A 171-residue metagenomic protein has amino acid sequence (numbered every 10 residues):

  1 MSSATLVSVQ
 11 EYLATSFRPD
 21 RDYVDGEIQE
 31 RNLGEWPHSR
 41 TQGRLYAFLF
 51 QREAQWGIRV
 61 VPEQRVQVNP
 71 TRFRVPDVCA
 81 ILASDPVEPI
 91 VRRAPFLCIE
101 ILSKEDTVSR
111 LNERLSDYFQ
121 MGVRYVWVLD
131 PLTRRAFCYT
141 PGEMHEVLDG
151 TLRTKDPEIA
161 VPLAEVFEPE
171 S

Functional and structural regions predicted by a protein language model:
M1-S171: Gly/Pro/Ser/Thr-rich low-complexity, intrinsically disordered segments predominantly at protein N-termini
